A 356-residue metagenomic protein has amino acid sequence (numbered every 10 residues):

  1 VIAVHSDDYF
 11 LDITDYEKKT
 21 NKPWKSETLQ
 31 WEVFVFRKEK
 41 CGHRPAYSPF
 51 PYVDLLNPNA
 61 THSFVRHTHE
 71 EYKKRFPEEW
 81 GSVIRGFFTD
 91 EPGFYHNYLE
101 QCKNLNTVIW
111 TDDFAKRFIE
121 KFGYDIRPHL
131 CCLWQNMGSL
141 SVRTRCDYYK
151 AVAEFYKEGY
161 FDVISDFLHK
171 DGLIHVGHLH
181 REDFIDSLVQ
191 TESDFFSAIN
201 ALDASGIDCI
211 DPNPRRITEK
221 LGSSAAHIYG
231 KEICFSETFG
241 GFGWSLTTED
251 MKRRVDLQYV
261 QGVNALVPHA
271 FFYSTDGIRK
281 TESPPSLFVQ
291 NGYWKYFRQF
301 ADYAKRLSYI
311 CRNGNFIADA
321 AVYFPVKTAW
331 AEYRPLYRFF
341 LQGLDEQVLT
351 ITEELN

Functional and structural regions predicted by a protein language model:
V1-F88, F94: Mature N-terminal, pre-catalytic/accessory segment of carbohydrate-active enzymes
K74-G86, E91-N356: Carbohydrate-binding surfaces of carbohydrate-active enzymes
